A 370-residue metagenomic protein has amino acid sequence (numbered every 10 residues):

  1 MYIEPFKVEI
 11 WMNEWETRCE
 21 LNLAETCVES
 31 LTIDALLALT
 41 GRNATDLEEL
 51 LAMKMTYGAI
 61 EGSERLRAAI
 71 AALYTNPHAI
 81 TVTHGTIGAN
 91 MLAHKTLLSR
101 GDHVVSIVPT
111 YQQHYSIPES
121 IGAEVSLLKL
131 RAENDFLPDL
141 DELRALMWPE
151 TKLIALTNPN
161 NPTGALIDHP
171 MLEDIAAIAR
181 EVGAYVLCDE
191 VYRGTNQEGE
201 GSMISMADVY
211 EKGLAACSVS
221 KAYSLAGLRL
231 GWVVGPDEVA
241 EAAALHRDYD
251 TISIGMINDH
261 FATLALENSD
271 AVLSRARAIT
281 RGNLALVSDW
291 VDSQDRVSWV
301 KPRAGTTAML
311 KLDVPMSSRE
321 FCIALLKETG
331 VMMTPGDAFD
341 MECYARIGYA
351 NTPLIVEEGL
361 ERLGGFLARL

Functional and structural regions predicted by a protein language model:
Y2-G85, L92, R369-L370: N-terminal small-domain helix-loop-helix segment of the aminotransferase-like
E25, T263, I279-S288, W299-L312: Conserved glycine-rich beta-strand-loop-beta hairpin in the small C-terminal domain of fold type I
A72, N76, A145, P315 (+2 more regions): PLP-dependent enzyme catalytic core of the Aspartate aminotransferase-like
H78, T96-P118: Conserved PLP-anchoring active-site segment centered on the Schiff-base-forming lysine
D102, A123, E181-A184, E211: A short helix->loop->beta-strand "cap" motif at the edges of active sites that frequently abuts
I121, E181-V182, Q294, T329 (+1 more regions): Helix C-cap/helix->beta junction micro-motif
R131-G201: Active-site phosphate-binding strand-loop segment of PLP-dependent enzymes
E211-R281, A285-W290: Conserved core segment of the aminotransferase class I/II
